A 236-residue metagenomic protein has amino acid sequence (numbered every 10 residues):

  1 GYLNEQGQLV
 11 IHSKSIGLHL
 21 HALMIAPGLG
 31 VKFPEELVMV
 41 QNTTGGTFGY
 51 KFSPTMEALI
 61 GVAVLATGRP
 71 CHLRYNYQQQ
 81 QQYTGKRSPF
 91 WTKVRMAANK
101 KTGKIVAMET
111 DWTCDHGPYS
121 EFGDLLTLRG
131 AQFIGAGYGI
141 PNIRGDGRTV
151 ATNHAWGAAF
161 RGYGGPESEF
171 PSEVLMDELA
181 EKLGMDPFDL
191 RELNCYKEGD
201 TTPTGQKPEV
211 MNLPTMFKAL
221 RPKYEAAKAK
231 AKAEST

Functional and structural regions predicted by a protein language model:
G1-T236: Structural alpha/beta core scaffold segments of enzyme domains
